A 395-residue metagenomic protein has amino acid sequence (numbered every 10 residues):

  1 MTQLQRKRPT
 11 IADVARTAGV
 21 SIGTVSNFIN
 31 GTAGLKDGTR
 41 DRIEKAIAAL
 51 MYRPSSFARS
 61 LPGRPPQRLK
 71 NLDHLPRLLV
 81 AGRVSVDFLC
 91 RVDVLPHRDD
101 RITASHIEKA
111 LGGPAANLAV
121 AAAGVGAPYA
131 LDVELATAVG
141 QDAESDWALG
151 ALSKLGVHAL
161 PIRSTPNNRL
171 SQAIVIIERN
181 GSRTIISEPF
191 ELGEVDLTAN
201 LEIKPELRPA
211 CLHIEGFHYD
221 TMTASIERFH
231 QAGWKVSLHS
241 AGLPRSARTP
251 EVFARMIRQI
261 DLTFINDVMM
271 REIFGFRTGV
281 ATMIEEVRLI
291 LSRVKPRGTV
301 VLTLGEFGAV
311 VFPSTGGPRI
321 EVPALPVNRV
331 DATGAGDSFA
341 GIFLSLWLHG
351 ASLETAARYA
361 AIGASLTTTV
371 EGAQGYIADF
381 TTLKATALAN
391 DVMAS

Functional and structural regions predicted by a protein language model:
M1-L69: N-terminal helix-turn-helix DNA-binding module of bacterial transcription factors
T2-I11, T17, N71, V280-S395: Conserved phosphate-binding/catalytic region of the ribokinase-like
E44, P62-E134, R329, A394-S395: Glycine-rich phosphate/adenosyl-contacting loop at the front of the ribokinase-like
R98-Q172, T386-D391: Substrate-binding N-lobe of the ribokinase-like
L160-S164, V175-G216: Conserved phosphate-binding/catalytic loop of the ribokinase/pfkB sugar-kinase fold
L192-E202, D220-T221, L243-E251, E285: Active-site glycine-rich loop that binds ribose-phosphate moieties when present
D220-F229, E251-R255, T355: A short acidic, amphipathic alpha-helical/loop segment
H230-K235, S240-R319: Conserved phosphate/ATP/ADP-binding segment of small-molecule kinases
